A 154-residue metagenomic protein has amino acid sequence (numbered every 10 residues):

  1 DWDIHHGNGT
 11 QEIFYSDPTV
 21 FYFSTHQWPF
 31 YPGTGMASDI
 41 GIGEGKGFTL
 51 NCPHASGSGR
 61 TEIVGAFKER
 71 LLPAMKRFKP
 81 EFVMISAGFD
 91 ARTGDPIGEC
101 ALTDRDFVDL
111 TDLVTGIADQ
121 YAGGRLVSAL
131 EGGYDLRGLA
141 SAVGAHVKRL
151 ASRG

Functional and structural regions predicted by a protein language model:
D1-V108, D112-G116, Q120, V147-K148: Conserved alpha-helical scaffold segments that buttress catalytic/binding sites
T103-D104, R137-R153: Short, electropositive alpha-helical surface patch
G123: ATP/adenylate-binding site constellation spanning eukaryotic-like Ser/Thr protein kinases, ABC-transporter
Y134: Glycine-rich phosphate/pyrophosphate-binding beta-alpha loops
